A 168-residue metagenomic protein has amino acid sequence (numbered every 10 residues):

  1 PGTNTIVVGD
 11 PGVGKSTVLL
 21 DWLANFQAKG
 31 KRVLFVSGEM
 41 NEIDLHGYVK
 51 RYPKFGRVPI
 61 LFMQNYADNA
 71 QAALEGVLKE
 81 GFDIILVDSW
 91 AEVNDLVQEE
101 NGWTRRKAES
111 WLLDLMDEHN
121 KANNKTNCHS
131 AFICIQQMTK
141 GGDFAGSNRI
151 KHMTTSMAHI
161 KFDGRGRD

Functional and structural regions predicted by a protein language model:
G2-A72: Conserved P-loop
T5, V33, D83-V87, S130-C134: Generic beta-sheet signal
V36-S37, L61-M63, V87-D88, I133-Q137 (+1 more regions): Conserved beta-strand segments of the P-loop GTPase G domain that flank and frequently precede/overlap
M40-I43, Y66-D68, A91-V93, M138-G142 (+1 more regions): Conserved nucleotide-binding/hydrolysis micro-motifs of P-loop NTPases
N41, L45, Y66-A70, T104-L115 (+3 more regions): Helical mechanochemical/support elements of P-loop NTPase systems and associated helical scaffolds
G47-V49, V97-E100, G146: Short amphipathic alpha-helical segments
M63-H129: Phosphate-binding/switch loop-helix module in NTP-utilizing enzymes
D117-D168: Phosphate-binding/switch region of NTP-binding enzymes
